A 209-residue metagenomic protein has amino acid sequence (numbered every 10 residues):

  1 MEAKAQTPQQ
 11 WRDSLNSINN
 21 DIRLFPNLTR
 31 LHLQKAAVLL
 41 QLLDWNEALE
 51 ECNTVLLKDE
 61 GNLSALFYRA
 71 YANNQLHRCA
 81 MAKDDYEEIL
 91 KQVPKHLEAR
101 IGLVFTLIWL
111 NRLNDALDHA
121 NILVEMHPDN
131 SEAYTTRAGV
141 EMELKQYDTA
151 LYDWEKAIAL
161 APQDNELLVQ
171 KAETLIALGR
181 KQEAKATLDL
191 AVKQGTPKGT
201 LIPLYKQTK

Functional and structural regions predicted by a protein language model:
M1-N46, E50: N-terminal leader/linker segments that initiate helical-solenoid repeat arrays
T29-R30, L63-S64, L97-E98, S131-E132 (+2 more regions): Helix-start (N-cap) detector for alpha-helical repeat units in TPR-like alpha-solenoids, especially tetratricopeptide
Q41, Q75-L76, W109-L110, E143-L144 (+1 more regions): Register position in tetratricopeptide repeats
